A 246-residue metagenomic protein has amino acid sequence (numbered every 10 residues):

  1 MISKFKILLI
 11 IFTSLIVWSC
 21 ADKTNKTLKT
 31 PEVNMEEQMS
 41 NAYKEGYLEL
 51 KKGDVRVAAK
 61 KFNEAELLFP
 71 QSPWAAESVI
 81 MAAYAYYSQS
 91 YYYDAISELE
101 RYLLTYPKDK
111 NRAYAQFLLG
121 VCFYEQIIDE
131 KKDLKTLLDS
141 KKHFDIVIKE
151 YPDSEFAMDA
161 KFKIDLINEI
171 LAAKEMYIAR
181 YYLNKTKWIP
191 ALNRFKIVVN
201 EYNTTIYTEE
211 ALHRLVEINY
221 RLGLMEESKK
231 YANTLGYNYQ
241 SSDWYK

Functional and structural regions predicted by a protein language model:
I2-F5, S19-K246: Acidic, polar-rich low-complexity tracts and alpha-helical solenoid repeat scaffolds
L9-I16: Bacterial N-terminal signal peptides
